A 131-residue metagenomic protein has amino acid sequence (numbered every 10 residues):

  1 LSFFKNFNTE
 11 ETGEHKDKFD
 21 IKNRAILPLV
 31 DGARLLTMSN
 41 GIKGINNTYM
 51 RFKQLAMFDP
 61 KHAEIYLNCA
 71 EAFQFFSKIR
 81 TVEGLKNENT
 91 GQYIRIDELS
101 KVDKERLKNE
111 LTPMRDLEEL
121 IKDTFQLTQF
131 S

Functional and structural regions predicted by a protein language model:
L1-S131: Conserved nucleotidyltransferase catalytic core and NTase-mimicking acidic/glycine-rich helix/loop elements in nucleic
